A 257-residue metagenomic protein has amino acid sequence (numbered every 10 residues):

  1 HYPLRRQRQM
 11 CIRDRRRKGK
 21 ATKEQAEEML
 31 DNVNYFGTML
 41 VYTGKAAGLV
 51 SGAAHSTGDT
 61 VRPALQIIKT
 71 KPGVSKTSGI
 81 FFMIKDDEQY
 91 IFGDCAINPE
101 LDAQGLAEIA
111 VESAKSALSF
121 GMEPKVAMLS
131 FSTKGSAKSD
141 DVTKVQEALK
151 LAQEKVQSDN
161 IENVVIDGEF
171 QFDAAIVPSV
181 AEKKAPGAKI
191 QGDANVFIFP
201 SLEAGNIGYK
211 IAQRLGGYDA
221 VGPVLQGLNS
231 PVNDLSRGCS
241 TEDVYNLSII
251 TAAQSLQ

Functional and structural regions predicted by a protein language model:
H1-I12: Single conserved hydrophobic/aromatic residue that forms the stacking wall/gate of nucleotide- or nucleobase-binding
Q9, V41-Y42, A54-H55, D59-L65 (+6 more regions): Short acidic, glycine/serine/threonine-rich loops at helix termini
I12-V74, L202-N206: N-terminal glycine-rich phosphate/adenylate-binding segment common to multiple enzyme folds
R15-Y35, M39-L40, C95-P99, F131-V196: Active-site rim loops that border cofactor/substrate pockets in soluble metabolic enzymes
Y42, A46-L49, H55, P63-A64 (+6 more regions): N-terminal loops that bind phosphate or other acidic moieties and the adjacent beta-alpha structural core
L49, V61-D86, Y218-D234: Short, acidic/small-residue loops that bind anionic groups at enzyme active sites
E88, I97-S139, E147, L151 (+5 more regions): C-terminal functional extensions of proteins
I190-Q191, N195-F197, S201-G216, A220 (+1 more regions): A C-terminal functional module that forms or caps the active site or interfaces directly with catalytic machinery
